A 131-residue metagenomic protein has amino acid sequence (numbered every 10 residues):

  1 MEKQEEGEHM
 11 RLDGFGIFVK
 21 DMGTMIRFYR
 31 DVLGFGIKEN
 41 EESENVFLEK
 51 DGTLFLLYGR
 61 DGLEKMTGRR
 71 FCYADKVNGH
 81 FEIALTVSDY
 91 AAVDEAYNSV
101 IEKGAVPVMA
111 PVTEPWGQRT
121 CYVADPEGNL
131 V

Functional and structural regions predicted by a protein language model:
E2-D13, G36-A124: Vicinal oxygen chelate
G16: Polyanion-binding surface elements
V19-M22, P115-W116: Conserved beta-strand-loop-alpha-helix junction that forms the acyl-donor binding cleft
G23-T24, A91: Short alpha-helical
M25-R30, V100, D125-G128: Conserved active-site tyrosine of GNAT-family acetyltransferases
E114, G128-V131: Short, intrinsically disordered, charge-balanced linker/junction segments flanking boundaries in proteins
